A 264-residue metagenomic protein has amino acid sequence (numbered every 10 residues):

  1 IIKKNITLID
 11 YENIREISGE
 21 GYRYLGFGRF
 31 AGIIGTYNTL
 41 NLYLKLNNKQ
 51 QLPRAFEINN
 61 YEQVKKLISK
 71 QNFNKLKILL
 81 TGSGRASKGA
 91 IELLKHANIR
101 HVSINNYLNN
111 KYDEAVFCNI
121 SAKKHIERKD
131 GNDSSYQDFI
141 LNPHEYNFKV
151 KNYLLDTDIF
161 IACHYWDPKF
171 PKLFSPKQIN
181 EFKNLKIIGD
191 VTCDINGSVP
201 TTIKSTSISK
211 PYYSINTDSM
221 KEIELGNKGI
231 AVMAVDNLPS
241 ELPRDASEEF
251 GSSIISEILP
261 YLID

Functional and structural regions predicted by a protein language model:
I1: Substrate/ligand-engaging "lid" and interaction regions
T7-K66, I187, T192-D264: Adenosine-phosphate binding glycine-rich loop
F30-I34, T81, R85, G89 (+5 more regions): Conserved active-site and cofactor/substrate-binding residues in soluble primary-metabolism enzymes
Q51-I159: Glycine-rich phosphate/diphosphate-binding loop of Rossmann-like nucleotide-binding domains
R85-K88, P168, N196, S240: Short, acidic Gly/Pro/Ser/Thr-rich loop/turn segments
N109-E222: Rossmann-like adenosine-cofactor binding region
